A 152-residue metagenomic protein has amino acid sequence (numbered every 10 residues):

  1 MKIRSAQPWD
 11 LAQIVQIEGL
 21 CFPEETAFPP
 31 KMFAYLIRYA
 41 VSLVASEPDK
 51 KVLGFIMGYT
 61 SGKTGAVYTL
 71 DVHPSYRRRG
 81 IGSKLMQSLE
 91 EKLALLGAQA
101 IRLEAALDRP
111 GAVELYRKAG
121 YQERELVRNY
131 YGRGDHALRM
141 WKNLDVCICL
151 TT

Functional and structural regions predicted by a protein language model:
M1-I3: Extreme N-terminal starter segment of soluble prokaryotic enzymes
S5-R77, S83-S88, K92, L96 (+1 more regions): Acetyl-CoA-dependent GNAT
Q13, E114-L115: Well-formed, non-transmembrane alpha-helical positions, independent of function
V72, A106-L107: Short amphipathic helical patch at the helix-1/turn junction of helix-turn-helix
M86, R109-A112, N129-G134: Short glycine/proline-centered loop/turn elements that form peptide/ligand docking sites
R102-E104, R117, Q122-R139: Conserved catalytic-core motifs of GNAT/GCN5-like acyltransferases
